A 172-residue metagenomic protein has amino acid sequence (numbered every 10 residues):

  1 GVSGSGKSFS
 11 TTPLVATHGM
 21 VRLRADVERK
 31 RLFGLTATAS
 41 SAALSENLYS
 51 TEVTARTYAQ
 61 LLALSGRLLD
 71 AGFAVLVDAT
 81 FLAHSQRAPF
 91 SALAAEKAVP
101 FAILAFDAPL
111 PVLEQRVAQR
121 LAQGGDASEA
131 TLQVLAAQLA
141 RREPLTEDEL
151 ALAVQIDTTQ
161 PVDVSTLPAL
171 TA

Functional and structural regions predicted by a protein language model:
V2: P-loop (Walker A) phosphate-binding loop of NTP-binding proteins
S5: ATP-binding Walker
S8: Walker A/P-loop
T12-F73, Q115: Conserved substrate/cofactor phosphate-moiety recognition/catalytic segment in nucleotide-dependent phosphotransferases
V27-K30, F81-L82, D107-E114, Q160-V162: Conserved nucleotide-binding/hydrolysis micro-motifs of P-loop NTPases
A71-V75, P100-A102: Loop/turn-to-beta-strand initiation segments
K97-V117: Conserved phosphate-donor/acceptor-positioning beta-strand/loop module used by diverse small-molecule
A122-L167: Small-molecule kinase domains that catalyze NTP-dependent phosphoryl transfer to phosphate-bearing small molecules
